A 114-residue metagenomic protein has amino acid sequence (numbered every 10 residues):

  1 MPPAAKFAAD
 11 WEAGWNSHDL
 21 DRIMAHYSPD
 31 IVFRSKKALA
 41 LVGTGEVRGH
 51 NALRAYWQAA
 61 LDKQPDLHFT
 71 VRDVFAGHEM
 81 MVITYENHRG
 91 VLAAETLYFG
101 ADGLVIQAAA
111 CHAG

Functional and structural regions predicted by a protein language model:
M1-A25, P29: Short, low-complexity N-terminal intrinsically disordered segments enriched in polar/charged residues
F7, D19, Y56-W57, A93: Hydrophobic alpha-helical segments typical of transmembrane helices and their membrane-interface/capping positions
W11, I23-M24, I31, G49 (+4 more regions): Hydrophobic pocket/interface hotspot
G14, G43-T44, T96: Short N-terminal micro-motifs specific to bacterial/archaeal maturation and metal-cluster initiation sites
R22, S28-R72: A solvent-exposed, acidic/Ser-Thr-rich amphipathic alpha-helical stretch
Q58-G114: A beta-strand edge to alpha-helix "cap/lid" segment located at domain peripheries
